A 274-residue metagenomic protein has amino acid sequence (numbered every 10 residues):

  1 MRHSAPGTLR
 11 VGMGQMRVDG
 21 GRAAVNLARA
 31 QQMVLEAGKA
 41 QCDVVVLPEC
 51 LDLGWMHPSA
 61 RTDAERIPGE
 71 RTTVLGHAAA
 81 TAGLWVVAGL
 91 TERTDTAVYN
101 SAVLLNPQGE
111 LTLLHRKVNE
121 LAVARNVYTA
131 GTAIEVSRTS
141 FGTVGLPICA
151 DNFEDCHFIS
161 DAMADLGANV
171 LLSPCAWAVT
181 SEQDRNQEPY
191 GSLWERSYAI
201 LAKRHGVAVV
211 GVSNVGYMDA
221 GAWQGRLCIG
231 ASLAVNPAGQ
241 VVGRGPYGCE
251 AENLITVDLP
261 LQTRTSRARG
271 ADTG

Functional and structural regions predicted by a protein language model:
M1-V44, L172: N-terminal active-site segment of His-dependent metallophosphoesterases
M13-Q15, V46, V87, L146 (+1 more regions): Structural motif
G14, D63, H115, S137 (+3 more regions): Hydrophobic residues at beta-strand termini and immediately following loops that shape nucleotide-binding pockets
A23, L27-Q108, T112-L114, A178-A208: Cys-nucleophile CN-hydrolase/nitrilase-fold catalytic domain and related Cys-dependent amidase chemistry that acts on
E49, L90, I148, C175 (+1 more regions): A cross-domain feature marking catalytic cores of carbohydrate-active enzymes and several ubiquitous metabolic/repair
I67-V87, F153-E252: CN hydrolase (nitrilase-like) catalytic-core segments centered on the catalytic cysteine and neighboring Lys/Glu
R93-C175, V179-R196, G248-G274: Active-site catalytic loop in hydrolytic enzyme cores
